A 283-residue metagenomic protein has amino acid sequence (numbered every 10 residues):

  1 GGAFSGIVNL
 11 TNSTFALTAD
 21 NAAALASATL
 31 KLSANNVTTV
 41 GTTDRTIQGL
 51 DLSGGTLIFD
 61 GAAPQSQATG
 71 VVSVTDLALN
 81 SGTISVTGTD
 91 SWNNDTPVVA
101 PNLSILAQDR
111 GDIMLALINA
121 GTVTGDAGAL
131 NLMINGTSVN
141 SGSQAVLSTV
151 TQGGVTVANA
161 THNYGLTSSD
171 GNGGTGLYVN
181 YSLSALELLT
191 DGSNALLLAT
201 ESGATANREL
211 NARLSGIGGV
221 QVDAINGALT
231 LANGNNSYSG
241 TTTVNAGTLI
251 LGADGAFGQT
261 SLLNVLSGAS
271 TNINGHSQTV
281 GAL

Functional and structural regions predicted by a protein language model:
G1-D76, W92-A107, G128, A185 (+2 more regions): Surface-exposed loop/turn positions within long extracellular repeat scaffolds, especially the passenger domains
T42-T175: Extracellular, surface-exposed repeat/solenoid domains
G82, S184, G219: Residue-level marker of positions within ordered structural domains that often coincide with functionally constrained
G174-S182: Short, structured interface segments
G176, A195, N207, G219: A residue-level signal for beta-strand positions that form part of recognition/binding surfaces within mature
S184-A199: Disulfide-bonded cysteine-rich modules in secreted/extracellular proteins, activating on the conserved Cys frameworks
V220-I225: Primary detection of the long, small/polar-rich alpha-helical "axial" segments characteristic of bacterial flagellar
